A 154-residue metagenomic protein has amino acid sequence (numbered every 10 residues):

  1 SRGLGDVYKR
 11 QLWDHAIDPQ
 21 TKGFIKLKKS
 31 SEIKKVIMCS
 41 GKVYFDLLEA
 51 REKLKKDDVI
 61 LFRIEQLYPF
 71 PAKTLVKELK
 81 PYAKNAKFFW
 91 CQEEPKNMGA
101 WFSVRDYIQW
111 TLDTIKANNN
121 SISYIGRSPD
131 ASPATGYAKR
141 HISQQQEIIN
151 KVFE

Functional and structural regions predicted by a protein language model:
S1-Y8: Short, small-residue-biased leader/transition segments that mark boundaries at the very start of proteins
R2, V43-L47, Y68-P71, K96-A100 (+1 more regions): Flexible loop/turn segments at secondary-structure boundaries
K9-T21, M38-Y44, E65-T74: A general structural motif
S31, R51-I60, P81-A86, T111-S121: Secondary-structure transition/capping motifs at alpha-helix termini and the adjoining loop/turn into the next element
I33-V36: Short active-site oxyanion
M38, K87-P95: Short glycine-rich or small-residue beta-strand-to-loop segments that form or flank ligand, phosphate, metal/Fe-S
Y44, E49-A83: Generic long, charged, amphipathic alpha-helical segments
P81, Q92-E154: Peripheral docking tails and interdomain loops at the edges of cofactor- or intermediate-handling domains
